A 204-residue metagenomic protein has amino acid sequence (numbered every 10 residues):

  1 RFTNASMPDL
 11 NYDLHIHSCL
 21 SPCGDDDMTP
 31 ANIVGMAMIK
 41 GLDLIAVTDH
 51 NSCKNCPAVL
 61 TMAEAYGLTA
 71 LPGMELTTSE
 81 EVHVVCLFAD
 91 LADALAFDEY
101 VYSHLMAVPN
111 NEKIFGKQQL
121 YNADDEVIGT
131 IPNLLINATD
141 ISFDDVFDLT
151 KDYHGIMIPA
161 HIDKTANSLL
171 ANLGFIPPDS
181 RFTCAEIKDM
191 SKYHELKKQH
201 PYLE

Functional and structural regions predicted by a protein language model:
R1-E80, L173-D179, Y193-H194: An N-terminally biased module of ancient metal coordination in phosphate/nucleic-acid-related enzymes
F2, D9, M62-E186, S191-K197 (+1 more regions): Extended substrate/RNA-proximal surfaces in nucleic-acid metabolism proteins
